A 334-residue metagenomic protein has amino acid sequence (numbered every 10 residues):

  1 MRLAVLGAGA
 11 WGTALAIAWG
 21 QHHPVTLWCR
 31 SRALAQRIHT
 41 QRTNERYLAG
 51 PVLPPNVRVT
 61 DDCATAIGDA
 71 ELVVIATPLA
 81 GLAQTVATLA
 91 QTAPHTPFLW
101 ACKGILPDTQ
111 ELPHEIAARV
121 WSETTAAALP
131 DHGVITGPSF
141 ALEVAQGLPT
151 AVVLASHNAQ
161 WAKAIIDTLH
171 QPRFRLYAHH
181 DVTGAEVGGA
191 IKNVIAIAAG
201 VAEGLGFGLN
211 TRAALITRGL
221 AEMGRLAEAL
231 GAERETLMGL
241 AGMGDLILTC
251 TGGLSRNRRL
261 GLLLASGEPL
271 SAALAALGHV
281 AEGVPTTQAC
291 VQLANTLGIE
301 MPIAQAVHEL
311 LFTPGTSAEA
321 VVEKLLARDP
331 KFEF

Functional and structural regions predicted by a protein language model:
M1-P51, R58-D61, T88: NAD(P)+-binding Rossmann beta1-loop-alpha1 motif at the extreme N-terminus of oxidoreductases
L53, T60-G68, L72-G147, I165: Rossmann-like NAD(P)(H) cofactor-binding subdomain of soluble oxidoreductases
G68-D69, I191, M243: Alpha-helix C-terminal capping/helix-to-coil transition sites in glycosyltransferase folds
G81, T92, I116, E123-D131 (+2 more regions): Internal alpha-helical scaffold of NAD(P)-dependent oxidoreductase catalytic cores
A199-E203, E228-M238, G242, L246-F334: NAD(P)-dependent Rossmann-like dehydrogenase/reductase catalytic/cofactor-binding core
